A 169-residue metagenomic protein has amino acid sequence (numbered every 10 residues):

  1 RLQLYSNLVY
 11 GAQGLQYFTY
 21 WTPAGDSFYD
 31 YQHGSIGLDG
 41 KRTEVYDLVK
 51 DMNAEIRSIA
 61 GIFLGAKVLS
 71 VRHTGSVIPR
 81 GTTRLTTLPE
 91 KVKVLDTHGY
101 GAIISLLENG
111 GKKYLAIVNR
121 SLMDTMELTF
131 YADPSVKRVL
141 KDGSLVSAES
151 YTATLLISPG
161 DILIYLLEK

Functional and structural regions predicted by a protein language model:
R1-T22: Catalytic-core region of carbohydrate-active enzymes that cleave or remodel glycosidic bonds
N7, V49, L115: Conserved, mostly hydrophobic/aromatic
L15-T19, A116-V118, K137-L140, Y165-L166: Conserved active-site loop/cleft motifs that coordinate metal ions or position small ligands
W21-V77, N109, E168: Aromatic-rich peripheral "rim/lid" segments of glycoside hydrolase catalytic domains that contact and position glycan
S76-D133: Carbohydrate-binding surface patches
K113-L115, L145, A153: Hydrophobic residues embedded in beta-strands of well-ordered beta-sheets
Y131-S144: Solvent-exposed beta-hairpin/edge-strand motifs
E149-K169: C-terminal beta-strand-rich structural cap/linker in extracellular carbohydrate-active enzymes
